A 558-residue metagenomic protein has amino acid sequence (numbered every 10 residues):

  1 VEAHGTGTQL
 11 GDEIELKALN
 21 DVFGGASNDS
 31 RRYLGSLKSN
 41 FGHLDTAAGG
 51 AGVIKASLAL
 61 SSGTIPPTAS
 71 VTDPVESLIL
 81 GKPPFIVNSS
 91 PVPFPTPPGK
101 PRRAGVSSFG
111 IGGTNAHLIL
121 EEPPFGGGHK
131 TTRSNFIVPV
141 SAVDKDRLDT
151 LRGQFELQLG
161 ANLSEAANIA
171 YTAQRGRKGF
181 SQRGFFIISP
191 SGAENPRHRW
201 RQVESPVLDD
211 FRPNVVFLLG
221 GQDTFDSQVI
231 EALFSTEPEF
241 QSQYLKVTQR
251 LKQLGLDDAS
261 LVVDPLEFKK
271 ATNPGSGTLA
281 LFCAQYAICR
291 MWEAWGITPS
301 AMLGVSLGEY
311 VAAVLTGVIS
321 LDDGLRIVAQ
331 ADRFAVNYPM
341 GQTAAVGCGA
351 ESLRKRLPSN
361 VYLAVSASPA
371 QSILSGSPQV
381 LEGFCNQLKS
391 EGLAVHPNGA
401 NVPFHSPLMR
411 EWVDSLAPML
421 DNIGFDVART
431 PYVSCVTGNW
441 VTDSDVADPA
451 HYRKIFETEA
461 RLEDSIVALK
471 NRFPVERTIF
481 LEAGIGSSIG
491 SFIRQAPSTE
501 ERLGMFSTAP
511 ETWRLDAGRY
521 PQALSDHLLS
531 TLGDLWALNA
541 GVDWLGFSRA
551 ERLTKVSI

Functional and structural regions predicted by a protein language model:
V1-G7, E15, L19, V53 (+18 more regions): Conserved small-residue
V1-T131, L157, A161, A167 (+8 more regions): Condensing-enzyme catalytic core of the thiolase-fold
H43, G179, Y338, A345 (+5 more regions): Acyltransferase
G81, I86, R102-V215, T224-F225 (+4 more regions): Flexible catalytic loop/linker elements that gate and position reactive groups at enzyme active sites
R175-R177, G304, Y362-A367, P397: Short beta-strand
D210-L303, L307, L374: Helix-rich "cap/lid" substructures immediately adjacent to catalytic or cofactor-binding pockets
K246-V247, A280-M302, V346-G347, H451-I558: Flexible, low-complexity segments
Y286-R354: Patatin-like phospholipase
